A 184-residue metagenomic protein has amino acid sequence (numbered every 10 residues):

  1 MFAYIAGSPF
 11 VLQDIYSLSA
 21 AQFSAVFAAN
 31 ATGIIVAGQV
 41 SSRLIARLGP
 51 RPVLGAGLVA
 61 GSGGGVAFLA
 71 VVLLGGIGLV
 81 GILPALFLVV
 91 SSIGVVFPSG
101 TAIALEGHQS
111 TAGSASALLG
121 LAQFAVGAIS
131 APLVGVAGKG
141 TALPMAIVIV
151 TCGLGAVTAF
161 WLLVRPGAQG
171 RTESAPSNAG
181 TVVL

Functional and structural regions predicted by a protein language model:
M1-A28, G33-I35: Extracytoplasmic gate region of multi-pass secondary transporters
S19-F27, G78, I82, T141: Juxtamembrane helix-start elements in MFS-like secondary transporters
V36, A60-A70, I129, G155-A159: Transmembrane-helix signature of multi-pass solute transporters
A37-P52: Helix-to-loop junctions at the C-terminal end of transmembrane segments in multipass secondary transporters
R47, L163-L184: Intrinsic disorder in cytosolic terminal tails and internal cytosolic loops of multi-pass membrane transporters
P52-G100: C-terminal transmembrane helical hairpin of 12-TM major facilitator-type secondary transporters
T101-L143, V148-I149: A late C-terminal transmembrane helix in Major Facilitator Superfamily
A146-W161: Symmetry-related core transmembrane helices of the 12-TM Major Facilitator Superfamily/SLC fold
